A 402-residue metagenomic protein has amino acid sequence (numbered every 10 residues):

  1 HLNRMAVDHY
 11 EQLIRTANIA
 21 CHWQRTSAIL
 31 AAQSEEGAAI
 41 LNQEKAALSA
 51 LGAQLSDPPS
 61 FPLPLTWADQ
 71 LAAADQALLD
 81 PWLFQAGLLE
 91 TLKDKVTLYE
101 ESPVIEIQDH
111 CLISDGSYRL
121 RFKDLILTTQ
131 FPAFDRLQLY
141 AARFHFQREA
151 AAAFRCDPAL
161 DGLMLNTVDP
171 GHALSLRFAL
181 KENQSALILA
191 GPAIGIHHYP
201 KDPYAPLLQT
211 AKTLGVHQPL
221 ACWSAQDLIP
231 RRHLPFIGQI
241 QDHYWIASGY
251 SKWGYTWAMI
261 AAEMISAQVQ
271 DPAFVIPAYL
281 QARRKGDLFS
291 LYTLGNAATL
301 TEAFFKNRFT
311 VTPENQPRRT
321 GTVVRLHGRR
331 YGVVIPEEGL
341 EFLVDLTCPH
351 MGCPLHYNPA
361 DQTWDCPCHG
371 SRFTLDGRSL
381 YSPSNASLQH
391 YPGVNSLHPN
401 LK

Functional and structural regions predicted by a protein language model:
H1-T91: Rossmann-like flavin
G52, D157-L160, I194-Q226: Flavin-binding catalytic cores
Q54-P59, T97-Y99, L220-C222: General small-molecule cofactor/ligand-binding pocket signal
Q70-H110, D115-K123, T128: Helical element adjacent to the flavin cofactor pocket in flavoenzyme catalytic cores
I107-A179, E314: Flavin-dependent oxidoreductases
D169-G171, Y204-A205, T213-T293, L343-V344: C-terminal catalytic lobe of FAD-dependent flavoproteins
L220-D227, W245-I246, K306-F342, L346-T347: A glycine-rich dinucleotide-binding beta-alpha-beta segment and adjacent secondary-structure elements that constitute
T322-L401: Rieske [2Fe-2S] iron-sulfur-binding domain
